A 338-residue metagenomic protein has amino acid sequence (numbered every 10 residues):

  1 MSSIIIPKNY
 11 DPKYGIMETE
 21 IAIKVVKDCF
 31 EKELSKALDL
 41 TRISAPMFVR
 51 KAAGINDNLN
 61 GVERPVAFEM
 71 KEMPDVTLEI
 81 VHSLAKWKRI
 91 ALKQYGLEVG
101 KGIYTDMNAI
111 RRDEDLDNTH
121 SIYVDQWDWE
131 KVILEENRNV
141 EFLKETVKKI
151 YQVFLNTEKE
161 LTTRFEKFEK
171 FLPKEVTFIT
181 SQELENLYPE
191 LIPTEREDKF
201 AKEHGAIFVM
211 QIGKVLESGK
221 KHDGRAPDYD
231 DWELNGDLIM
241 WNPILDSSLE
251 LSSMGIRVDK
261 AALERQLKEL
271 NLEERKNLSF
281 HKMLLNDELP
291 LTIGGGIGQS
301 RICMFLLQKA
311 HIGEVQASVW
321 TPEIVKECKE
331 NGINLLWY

Functional and structural regions predicted by a protein language model:
S2-H120, D128-V132: Class II aminoacyl-tRNA synthetase-like tRNA-binding/catalytic domains
I21, V25, C29, R138-E145 (+3 more regions): Generic recognition of stable, solvent-exposed alpha-helical segments in well-folded globular domains
L34-T41, I150-L161, A310: A generic secondary-structure signal for well-formed alpha-helical elements
I43, A52-N56, F168-I179, T321: N-terminal pre-domains immediately preceding structured catalytic cores
K101-I103, V124-D128, H204-A206, D246-S248: Extracellular structured ligand-interaction cores
T105-E195: Extended, charged alpha-beta segments that form solvent-exposed binding/catalytic grooves in nucleic-acid-handling
I110, T180-Y338: A translation/RNA-centric and nucleic-acid-associated enzymatic feature enriched in Class II aminoacyl-tRNA synthetases
